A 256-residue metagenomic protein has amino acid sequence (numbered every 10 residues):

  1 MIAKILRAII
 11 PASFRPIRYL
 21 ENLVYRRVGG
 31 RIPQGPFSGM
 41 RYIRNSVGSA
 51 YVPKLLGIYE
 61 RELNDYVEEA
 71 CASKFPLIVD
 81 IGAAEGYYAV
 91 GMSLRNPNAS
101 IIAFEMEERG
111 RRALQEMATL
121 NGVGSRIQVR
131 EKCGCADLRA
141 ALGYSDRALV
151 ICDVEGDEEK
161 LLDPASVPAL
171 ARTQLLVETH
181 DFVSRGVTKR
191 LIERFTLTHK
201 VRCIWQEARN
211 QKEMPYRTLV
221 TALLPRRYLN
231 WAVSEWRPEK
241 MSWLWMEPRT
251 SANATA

Functional and structural regions predicted by a protein language model:
M1-E108, R112-M117, V123-Q128, A140-S145 (+1 more regions): S-adenosyl-L-methionine
N45, K132, V154, T179 (+3 more regions): Active-site donor-binding loop signature of nucleotide-sugar glycosyltransferases
S73-K74, A171, L197-T198: Structured helix-beta-strand junction loops
L77, I81-E85, R111, Q128-L191: Active-site segment flanking the S-adenosylmethionine/decSAM binding pocket in AdoMet-dependent transferases
S93-R95, T119-G122, S166-L170, E193: Short, surface-exposed basic-aromatic patches at helix termini and helix-loop junctions that form
I192-I204: Conserved Class I S-adenosyl-L-methionine
